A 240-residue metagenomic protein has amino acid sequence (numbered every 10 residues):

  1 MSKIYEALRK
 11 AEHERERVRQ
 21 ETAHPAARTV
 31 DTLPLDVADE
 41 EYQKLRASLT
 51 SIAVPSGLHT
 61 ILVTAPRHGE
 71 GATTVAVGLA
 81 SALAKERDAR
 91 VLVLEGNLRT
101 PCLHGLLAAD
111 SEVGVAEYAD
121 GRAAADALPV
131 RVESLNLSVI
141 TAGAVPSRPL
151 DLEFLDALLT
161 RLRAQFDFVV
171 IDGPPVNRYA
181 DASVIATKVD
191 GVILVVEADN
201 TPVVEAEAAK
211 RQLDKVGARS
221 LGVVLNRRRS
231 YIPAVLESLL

Functional and structural regions predicted by a protein language model:
S2-L45, V204-L240: C-terminal lobe/tail of nucleotide-utilizing enzymes
E21-V37, Q43, A47, V54 (+6 more regions): P-loop/Walker-type NTP enzyme "switch/lid" segment
I52-L58: Phosphate-binding P-loop
L58, D88, A218-S220: Short secondary-structure junction motifs
I61: Conserved beta-strand position immediately N-terminal to the Walker
V75: Hydrophobic positions on the alpha1 helix immediately C-terminal to the Walker A/P-loop
G78, A82, G105-L106: Active-site signature of alpha/beta-hydrolase-fold catalytic machinery across serine- and Asp/Cys-nucleophile hydrolases
R148-L240: Conserved catalytic-core segment of NTP-binding enzymes
